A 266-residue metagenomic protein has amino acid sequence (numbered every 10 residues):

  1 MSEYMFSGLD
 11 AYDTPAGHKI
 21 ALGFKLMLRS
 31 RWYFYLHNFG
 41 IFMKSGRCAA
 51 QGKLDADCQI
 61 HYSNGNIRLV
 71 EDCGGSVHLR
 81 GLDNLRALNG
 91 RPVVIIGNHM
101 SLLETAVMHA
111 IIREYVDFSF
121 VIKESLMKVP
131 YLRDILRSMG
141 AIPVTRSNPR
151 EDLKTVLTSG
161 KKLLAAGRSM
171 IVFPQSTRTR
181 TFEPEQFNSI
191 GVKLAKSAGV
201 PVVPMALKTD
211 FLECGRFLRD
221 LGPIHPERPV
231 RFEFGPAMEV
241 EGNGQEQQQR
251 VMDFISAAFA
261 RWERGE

Functional and structural regions predicted by a protein language model:
M1-P92, A106-V107: Membrane-anchoring hydrophobic helices of lipid-metabolizing enzymes
Y33-Y35, G40-A49, N89-S147: Catalytic core of membrane glycerolipid acyltransferases/transacylases, capturing the structured, soluble-facing
Q51-D83, V116-T158: Membrane-interfacial amphipathic helices and adjacent loop/beta segments that form the lipid-substrate binding surface
L79, I95, F120, F232-F234: Generic preference for hydrophobic
P92, G167-S169: Loop/turn-to-beta-strand initiation segments
I111, I135, K162, K193-L194: Hydrophobic/aromatic ligand-binding patch that stacks against planar heteroaromatic rings of cofactors or nucleotides
L132-R133, S169, R180-E246: A cross-family acyltransferase "interaction/gating" segment
S176: Active-site metal-binding loops of divalent metal-dependent hydrolases
